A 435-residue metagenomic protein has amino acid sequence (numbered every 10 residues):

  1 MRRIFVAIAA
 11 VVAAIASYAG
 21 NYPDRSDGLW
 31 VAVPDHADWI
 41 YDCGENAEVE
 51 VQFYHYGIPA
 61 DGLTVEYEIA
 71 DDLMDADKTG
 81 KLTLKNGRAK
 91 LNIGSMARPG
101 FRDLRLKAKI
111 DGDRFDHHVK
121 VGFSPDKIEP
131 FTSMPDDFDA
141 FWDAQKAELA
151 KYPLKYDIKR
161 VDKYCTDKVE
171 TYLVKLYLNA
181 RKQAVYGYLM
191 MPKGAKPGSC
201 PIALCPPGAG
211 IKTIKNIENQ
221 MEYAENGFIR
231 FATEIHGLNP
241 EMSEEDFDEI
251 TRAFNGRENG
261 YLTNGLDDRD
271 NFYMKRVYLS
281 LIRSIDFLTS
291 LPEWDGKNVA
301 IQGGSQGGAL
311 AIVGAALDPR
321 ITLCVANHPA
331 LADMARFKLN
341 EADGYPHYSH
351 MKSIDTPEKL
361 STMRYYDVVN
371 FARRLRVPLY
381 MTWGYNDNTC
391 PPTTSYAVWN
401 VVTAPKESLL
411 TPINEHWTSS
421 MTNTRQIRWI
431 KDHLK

Functional and structural regions predicted by a protein language model:
G20-W30: Proline/serine/threonine-rich low-complexity linkers at boundaries of modular beta-sandwich domains
D35-W39, A150-A195: N-terminal cap/lid segment of alpha/beta-hydrolase-fold proteins
G187-M191, G198-A209: Short beta-strand element of the alpha/beta-hydrolase
A209-L279, R336-Y345: Cap/lid segment of the alpha/beta-hydrolase catalytic domain
M242-D246, G308-D355, L410, T418-M421: Hydrolase active-site cap/lid region
W294-G304: Alpha/beta-hydrolase fold nucleophile elbow
I354, T389, Y396-K435: C-terminal catalytic histidine-bearing segment of alpha/beta-hydrolase fold enzymes
L375, M381-W383: Short beta-strand/loop motif that positions the catalytic acidic residue of the alpha/beta-hydrolase fold
